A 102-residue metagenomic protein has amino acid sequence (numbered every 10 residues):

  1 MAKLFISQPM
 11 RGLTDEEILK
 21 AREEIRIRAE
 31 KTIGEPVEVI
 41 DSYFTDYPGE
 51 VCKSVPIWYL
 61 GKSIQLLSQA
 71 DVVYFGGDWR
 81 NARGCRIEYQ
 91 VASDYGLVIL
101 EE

Functional and structural regions predicted by a protein language model:
M1-E102: Conserved catalytic or regulatory cores that recognize and/or transform ribose-phosphate-containing ligands
